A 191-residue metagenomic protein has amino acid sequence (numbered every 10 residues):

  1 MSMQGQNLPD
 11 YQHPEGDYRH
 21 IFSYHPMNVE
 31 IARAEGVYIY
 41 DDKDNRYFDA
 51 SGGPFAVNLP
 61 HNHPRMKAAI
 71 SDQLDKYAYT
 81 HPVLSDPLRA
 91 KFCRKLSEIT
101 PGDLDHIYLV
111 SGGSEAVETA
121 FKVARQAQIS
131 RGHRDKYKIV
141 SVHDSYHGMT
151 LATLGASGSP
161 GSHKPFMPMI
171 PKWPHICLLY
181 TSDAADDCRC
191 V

Functional and structural regions predicted by a protein language model:
S2-E35: Active-site-adjacent loop/helix segments that line or gate small-molecule/cofactor pockets in enzymes
V29-A50: Active-site and channel-lining beta-strand-loop segments that bind or position nucleotide-derived/phosphorylated
G36-Y38, H106, K138, R189: Conserved beta-strand and immediately adjacent loop positions that scaffold enzyme active sites
R46-R134, V140: Glycine-rich loop-to-alpha-helix module at the N-terminal edge of alpha/beta enzyme cores
L96, P168-P171: Cytochrome P450 catalytic-domain helical core, especially the substrate-recognition surface and oxygen-activation
R125-M169: Glycine/threonine-rich beta-strand-loop-alpha-helix active-site module that forms ligand/phosphate-binding
I170-L179: Conserved thiamine diphosphate
Y180-V191: Single conserved hydrophobic/aromatic residue that forms the stacking wall/gate of nucleotide- or nucleobase-binding
